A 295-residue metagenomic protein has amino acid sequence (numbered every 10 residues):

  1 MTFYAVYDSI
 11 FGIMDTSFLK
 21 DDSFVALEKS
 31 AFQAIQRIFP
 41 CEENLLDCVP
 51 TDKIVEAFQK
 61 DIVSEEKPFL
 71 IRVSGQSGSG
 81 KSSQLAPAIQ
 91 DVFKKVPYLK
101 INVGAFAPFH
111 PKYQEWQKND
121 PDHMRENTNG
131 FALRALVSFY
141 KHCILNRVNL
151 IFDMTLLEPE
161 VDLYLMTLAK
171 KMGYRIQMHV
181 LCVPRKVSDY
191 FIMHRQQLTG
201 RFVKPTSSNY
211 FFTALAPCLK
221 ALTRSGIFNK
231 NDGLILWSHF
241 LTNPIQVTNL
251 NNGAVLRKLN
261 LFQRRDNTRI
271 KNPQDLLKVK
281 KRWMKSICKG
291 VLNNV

Functional and structural regions predicted by a protein language model:
F3-K67, I227-V295: C-terminal accessory extensions appended to soluble enzyme cores
S77: The conserved Walker
K81: Conserved lysine of the Walker
Q84: Hydrophobic positions on the alpha1 helix immediately C-terminal to the Walker A/P-loop
Q90-L99: Post-Walker A helix-loop "phosphate-sensing" segment adjacent to the P-loop in P-loop NTPases
Y98-K100, A107-E160, Y164-M166: Conserved nucleotide-sensing/catalytic segment adjacent to the nucleotide-binding pocket in NTP-handling enzymes
T155-I227, L241: Replace "adjacent to P-loop NTPase cores in ATP/GTP-dependent enzymes" with "adjacent to NTP-binding cores
